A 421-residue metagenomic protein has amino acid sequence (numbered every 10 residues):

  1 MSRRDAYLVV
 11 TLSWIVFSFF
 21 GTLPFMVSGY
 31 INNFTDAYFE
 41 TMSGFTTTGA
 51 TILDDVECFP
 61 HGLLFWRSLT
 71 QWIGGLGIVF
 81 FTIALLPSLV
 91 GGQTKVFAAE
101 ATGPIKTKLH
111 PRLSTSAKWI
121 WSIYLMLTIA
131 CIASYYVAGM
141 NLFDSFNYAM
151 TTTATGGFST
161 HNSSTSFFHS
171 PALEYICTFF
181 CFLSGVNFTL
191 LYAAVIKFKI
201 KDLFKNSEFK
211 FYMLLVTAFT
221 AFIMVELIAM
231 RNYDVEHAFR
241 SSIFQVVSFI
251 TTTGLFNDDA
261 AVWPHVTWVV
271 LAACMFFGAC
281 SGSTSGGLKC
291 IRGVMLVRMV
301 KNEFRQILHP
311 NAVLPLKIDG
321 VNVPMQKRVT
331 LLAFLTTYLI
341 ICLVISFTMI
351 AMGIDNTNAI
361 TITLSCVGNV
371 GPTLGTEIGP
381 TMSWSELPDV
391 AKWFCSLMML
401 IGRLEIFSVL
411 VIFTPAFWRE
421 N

Functional and structural regions predicted by a protein language model:
M1-N421: Membrane-proximal intracellular helices of multi-pass ion channels
